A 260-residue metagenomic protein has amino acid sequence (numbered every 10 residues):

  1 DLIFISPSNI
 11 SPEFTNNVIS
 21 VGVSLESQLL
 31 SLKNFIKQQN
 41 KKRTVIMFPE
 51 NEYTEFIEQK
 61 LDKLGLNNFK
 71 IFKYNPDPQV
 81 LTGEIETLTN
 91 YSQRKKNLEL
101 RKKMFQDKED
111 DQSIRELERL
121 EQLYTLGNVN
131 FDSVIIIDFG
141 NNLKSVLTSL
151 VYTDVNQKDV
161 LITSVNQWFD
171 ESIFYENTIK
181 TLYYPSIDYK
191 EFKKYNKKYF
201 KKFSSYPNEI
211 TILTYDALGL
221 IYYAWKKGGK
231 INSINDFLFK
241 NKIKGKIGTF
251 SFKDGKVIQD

Functional and structural regions predicted by a protein language model:
D1-D260: Extracytosolic ligand-binding ectodomains
